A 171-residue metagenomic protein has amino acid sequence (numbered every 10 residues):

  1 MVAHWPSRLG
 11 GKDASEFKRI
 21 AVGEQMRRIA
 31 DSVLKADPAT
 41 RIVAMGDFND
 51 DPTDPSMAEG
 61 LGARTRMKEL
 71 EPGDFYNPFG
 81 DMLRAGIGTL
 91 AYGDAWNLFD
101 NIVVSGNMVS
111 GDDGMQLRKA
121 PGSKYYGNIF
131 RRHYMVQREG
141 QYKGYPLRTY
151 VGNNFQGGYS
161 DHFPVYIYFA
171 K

Functional and structural regions predicted by a protein language model:
M1, V43-G46: Short, conserved beta-strand edge motifs with alternating hydrophobic and charged residues
M1-S7: Active-site-proximal beta-strand elements of phosphoester/diester hydrolases
W5, D47-F48: Active-site metal-binding loops of divalent metal-dependent hydrolases
L9-R19, A44-M45, I87-Y92, N153-N154: Second-shell loop/turn segments in exported
D13-P38: A long, amphipathic alpha-helix that forms part of the scaffold/cap immediately adjacent to metal-dependent active
S32-R41, D50-K171: Metal-dependent phosphoester-hydrolase catalytic domains
